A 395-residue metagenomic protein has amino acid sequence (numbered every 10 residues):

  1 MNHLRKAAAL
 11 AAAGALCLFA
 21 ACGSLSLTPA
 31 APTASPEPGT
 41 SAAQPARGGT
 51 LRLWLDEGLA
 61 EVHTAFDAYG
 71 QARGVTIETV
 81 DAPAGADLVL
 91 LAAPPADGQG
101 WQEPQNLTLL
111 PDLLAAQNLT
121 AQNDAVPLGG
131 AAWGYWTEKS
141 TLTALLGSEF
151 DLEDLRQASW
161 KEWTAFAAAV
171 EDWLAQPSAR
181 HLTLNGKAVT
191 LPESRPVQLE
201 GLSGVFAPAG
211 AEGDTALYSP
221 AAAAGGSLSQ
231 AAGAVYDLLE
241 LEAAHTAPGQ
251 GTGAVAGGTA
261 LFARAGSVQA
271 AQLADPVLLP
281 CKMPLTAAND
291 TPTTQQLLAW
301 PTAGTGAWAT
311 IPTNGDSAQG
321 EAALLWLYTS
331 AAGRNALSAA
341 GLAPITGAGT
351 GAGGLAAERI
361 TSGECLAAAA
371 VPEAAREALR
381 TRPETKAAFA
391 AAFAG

Functional and structural regions predicted by a protein language model:
L4, A8-L10, A20-D97: Conserved N-terminal structural module of periplasmic/extracytoplasmic solute-binding proteins
P36-P38, L90-T137, L279-P284, N289-T293: Hinge/lid segment of periplasmic solute-binding proteins
R52-L55, E78-T79, D87-A92, P127 (+4 more regions): Structural recognition of the beta-strand scaffold that forms the well-ordered cores of secreted hydrolase catalytic
W54-L59, L91-P94, L199-L202, G266-S267 (+1 more regions): Structural motif
D67, A82-A96, A165-A175, E240-A243 (+2 more regions): Short helices/loops that flank or line small-molecule/ion binding pockets
T79-A82, A115-P208, E212-G249: Helix-loop-helix "hinge/cap" segment bordering the ligand-binding cleft or interdomain interface
Q99, G210-G213, S227-D316: Extracytoplasmic/periplasmic substrate-binding proteins
A307-E384: Mature extracytoplasmic/periplasmic domains
